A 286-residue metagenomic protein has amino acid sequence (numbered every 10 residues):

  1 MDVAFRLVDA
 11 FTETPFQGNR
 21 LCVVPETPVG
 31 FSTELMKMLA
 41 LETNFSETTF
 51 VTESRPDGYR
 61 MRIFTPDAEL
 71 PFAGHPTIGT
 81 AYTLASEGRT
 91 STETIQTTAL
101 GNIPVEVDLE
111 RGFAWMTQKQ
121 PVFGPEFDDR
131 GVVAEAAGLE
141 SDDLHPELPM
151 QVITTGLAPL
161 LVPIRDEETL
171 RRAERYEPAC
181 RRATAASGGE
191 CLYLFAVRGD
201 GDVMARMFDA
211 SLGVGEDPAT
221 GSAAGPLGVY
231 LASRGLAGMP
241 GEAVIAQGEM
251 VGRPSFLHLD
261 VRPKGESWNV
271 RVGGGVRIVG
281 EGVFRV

Functional and structural regions predicted by a protein language model:
M1-F72, I78-V286: Active-site proximal loop and beta-alpha junction motif in alpha/beta enzyme cores
